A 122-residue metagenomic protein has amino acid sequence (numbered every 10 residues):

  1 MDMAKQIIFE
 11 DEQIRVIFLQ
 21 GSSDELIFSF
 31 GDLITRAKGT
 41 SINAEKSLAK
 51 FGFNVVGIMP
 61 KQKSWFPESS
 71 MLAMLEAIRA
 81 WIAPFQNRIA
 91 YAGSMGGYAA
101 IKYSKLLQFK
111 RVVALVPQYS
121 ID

Functional and structural regions predicted by a protein language model:
D2-G52, S64: Short, surface-exposed "cap/lid" segments of acyl-processing enzymes
G52-M59: A fold-wide structural signal in alpha/beta-hydrolase
M59-Q62, Q118: Short beta-to-alpha linker loops that shape the active-site pocket of alpha/beta-hydrolase fold enzymes
K61-Q86: Helix-loop module immediately N-terminal to the HCX5R catalytic loop in PTP-like cysteine phosphatase domains
P84-S94: Alpha/beta-hydrolase fold nucleophile elbow
A92-L106: Glycine-rich nucleophile elbow surrounding the catalytic serine of serine-hydrolase chemistry
V113-D122: Active-site nucleophile loop of the alpha/beta-hydrolase fold
